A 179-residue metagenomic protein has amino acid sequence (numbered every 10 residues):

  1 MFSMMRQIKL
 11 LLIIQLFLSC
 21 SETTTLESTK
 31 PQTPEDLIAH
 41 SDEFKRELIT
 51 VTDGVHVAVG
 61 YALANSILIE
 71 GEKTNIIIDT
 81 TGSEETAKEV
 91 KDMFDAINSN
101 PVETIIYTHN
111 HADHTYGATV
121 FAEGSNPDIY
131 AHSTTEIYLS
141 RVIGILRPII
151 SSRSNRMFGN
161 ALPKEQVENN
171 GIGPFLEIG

Functional and structural regions predicted by a protein language model:
M1-M5: N-terminal secretory signal peptides that target proteins for export/translocation
R6-I13: Sec-dependent signal peptide recognition, specifically the positively charged N-region followed immediately by
L16-S19: C-terminal motif of bacterial Sec signal peptides marking the signal peptidase cleavage site
S21-L26: Bacterial lipoprotein signal-peptidase II cleavage site
S28-D42: Short glycine- and acidic-rich boundary segments immediately preceding or forming the N-terminal edge of structured
I38-T50, E177-I178: Short acidic, Pro/Gly- and aromatic-enriched capping/linker segments at domain boundaries
K45-A96: Conserved beta-strand hairpin/beta-sheet module of binuclear metal-dependent hydrolase folds, prominently
D92-G179: Active-site HxH/HxHxD metal-binding segment of metal-dependent hydrolases
